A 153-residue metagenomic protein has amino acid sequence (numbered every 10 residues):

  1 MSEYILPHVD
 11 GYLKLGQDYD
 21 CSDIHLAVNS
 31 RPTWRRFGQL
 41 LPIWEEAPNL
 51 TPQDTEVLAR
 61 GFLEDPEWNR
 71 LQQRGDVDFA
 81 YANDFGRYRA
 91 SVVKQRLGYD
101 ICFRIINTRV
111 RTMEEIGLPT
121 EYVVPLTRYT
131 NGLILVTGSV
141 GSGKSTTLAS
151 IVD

Functional and structural regions predicted by a protein language model:
M1-S139, T147: N-terminal "pre-motor" subdomain/linker immediately upstream of P-loop NTPase catalytic cores
K144: Conserved lysine of the Walker
L148-V152: Post-Walker A alpha-helix
